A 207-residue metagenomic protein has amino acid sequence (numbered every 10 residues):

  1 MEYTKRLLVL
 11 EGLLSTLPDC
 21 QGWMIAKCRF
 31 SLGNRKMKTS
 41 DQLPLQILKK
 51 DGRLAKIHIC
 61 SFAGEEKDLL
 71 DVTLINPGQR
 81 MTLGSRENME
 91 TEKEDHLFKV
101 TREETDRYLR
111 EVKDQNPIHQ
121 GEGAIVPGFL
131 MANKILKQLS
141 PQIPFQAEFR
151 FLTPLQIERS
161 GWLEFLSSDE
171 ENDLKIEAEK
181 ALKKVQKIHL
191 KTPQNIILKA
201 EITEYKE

Functional and structural regions predicted by a protein language model:
M1-G12, D19-L97, L155-I157, E164-E207: HotDog/MaoC-like acyl-thioester-processing domains
M1-I25, L97, E104-S140: A conserved, well-ordered hydrophobic junction motif at loop->secondary-structure transitions
R102-E104, L155: A broadly conserved detector of short glycine/acidic/proline-rich loop/turn motifs that flank catalytic sites and bind
V112, K137, G161-L163, S167: Generic alpha-helix signal with a bias toward terminal, lower-confidence helices and secondary-structure junctions
F129-F149, P154-I157, S168: Catalytic-pocket segment enriched in acidic/His residues
